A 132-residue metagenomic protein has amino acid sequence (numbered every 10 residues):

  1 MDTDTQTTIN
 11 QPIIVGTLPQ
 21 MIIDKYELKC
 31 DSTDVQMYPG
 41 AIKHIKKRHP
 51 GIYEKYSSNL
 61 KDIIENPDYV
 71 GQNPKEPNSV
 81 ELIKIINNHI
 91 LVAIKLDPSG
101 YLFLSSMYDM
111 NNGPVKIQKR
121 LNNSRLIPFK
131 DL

Functional and structural regions predicted by a protein language model:
M1-L132: Ribonuclease/tRNase effector modules and their secretory precursors
